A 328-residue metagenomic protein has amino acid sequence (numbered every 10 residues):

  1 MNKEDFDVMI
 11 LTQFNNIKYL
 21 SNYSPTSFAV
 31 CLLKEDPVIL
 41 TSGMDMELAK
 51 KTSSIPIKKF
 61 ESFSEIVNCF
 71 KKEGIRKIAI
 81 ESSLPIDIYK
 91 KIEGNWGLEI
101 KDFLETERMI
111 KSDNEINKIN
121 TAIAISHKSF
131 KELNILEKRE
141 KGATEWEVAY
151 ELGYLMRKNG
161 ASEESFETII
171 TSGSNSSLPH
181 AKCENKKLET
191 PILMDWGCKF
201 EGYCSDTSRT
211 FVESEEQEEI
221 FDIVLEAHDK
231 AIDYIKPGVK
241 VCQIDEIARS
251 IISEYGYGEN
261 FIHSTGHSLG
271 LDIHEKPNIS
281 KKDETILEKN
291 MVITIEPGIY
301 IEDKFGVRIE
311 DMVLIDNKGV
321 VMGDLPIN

Functional and structural regions predicted by a protein language model:
M1-N328: Active-site neighborhoods and metal-handling regions in enzymes and metal-associated proteins
